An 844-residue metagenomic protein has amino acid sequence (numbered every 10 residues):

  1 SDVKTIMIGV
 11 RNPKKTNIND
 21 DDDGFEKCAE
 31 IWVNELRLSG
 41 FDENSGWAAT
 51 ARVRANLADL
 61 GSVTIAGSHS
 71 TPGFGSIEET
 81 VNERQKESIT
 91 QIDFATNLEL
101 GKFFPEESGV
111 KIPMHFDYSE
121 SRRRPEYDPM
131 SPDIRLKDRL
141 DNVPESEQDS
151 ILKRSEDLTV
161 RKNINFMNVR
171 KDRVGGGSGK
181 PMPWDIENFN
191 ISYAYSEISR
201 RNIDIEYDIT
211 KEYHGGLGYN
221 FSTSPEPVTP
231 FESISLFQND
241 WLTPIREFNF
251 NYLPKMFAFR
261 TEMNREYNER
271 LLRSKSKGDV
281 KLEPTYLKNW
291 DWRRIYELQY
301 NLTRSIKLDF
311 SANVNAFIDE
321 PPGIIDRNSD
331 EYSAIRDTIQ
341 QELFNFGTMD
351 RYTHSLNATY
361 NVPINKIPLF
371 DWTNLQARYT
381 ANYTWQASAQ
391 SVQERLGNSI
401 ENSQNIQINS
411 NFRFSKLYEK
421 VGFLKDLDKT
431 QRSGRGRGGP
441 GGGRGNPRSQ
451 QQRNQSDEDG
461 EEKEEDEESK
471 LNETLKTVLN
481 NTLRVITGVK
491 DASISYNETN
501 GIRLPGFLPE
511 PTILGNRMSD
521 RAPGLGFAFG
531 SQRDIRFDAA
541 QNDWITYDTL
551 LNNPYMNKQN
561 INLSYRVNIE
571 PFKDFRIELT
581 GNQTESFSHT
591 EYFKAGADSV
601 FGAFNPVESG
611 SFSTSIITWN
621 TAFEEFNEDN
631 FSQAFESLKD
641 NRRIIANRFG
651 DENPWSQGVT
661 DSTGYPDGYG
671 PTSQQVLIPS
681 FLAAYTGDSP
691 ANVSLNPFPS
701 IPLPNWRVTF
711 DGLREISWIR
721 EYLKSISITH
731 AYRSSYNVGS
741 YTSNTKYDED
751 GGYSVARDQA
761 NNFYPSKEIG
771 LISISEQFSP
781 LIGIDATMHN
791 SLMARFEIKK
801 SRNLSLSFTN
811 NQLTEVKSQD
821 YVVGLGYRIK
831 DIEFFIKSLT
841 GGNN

Functional and structural regions predicted by a protein language model:
S1-D2, N627: Short, surface-exposed tryptophan/glycine-enriched loops that mediate extracellular molecular recognition
V3-T16: Terminal, low-complexity interaction segments
T16-N844: Exposed, low-structure sequence patches enriched in small/polar residues
